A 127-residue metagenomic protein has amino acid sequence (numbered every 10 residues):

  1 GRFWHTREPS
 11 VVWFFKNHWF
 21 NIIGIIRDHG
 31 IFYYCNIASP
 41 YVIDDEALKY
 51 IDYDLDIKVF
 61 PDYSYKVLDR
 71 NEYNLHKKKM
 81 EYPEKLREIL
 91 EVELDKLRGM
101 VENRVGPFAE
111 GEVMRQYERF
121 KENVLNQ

Functional and structural regions predicted by a protein language model:
G1-V42, L55: Phosphate/ribose-recognition catalytic cores of enzymes acting on nucleotide-derived substrates
R2, W13-F14, F32-Y33, S64 (+3 more regions): Intrinsically disordered, low-complexity N-terminal regions enriched in serine/proline/glycine with scattered basic
G24, K77, K121-V124: Generic alpha-helical secondary structure signal
I43, L86-E88, F108-A109: Juxtamembrane/interface motifs at transmembrane-helix termini
D44-D45, K77: A generic structural signal for short coil/turn motifs at secondary-structure boundaries
A47-I51: Short loop/turn motifs at secondary-structure junctions and domain boundaries
Y53-G99: A hydrophobic, small-residue-rich beta->alpha segment in the mid-to-C-terminal subdomain of diverse proteins
E93-Q127: Cysteine/selenocysteine-centered motifs that mediate thiol-based redox chemistry or coordinate metal-sulfur cofactors
